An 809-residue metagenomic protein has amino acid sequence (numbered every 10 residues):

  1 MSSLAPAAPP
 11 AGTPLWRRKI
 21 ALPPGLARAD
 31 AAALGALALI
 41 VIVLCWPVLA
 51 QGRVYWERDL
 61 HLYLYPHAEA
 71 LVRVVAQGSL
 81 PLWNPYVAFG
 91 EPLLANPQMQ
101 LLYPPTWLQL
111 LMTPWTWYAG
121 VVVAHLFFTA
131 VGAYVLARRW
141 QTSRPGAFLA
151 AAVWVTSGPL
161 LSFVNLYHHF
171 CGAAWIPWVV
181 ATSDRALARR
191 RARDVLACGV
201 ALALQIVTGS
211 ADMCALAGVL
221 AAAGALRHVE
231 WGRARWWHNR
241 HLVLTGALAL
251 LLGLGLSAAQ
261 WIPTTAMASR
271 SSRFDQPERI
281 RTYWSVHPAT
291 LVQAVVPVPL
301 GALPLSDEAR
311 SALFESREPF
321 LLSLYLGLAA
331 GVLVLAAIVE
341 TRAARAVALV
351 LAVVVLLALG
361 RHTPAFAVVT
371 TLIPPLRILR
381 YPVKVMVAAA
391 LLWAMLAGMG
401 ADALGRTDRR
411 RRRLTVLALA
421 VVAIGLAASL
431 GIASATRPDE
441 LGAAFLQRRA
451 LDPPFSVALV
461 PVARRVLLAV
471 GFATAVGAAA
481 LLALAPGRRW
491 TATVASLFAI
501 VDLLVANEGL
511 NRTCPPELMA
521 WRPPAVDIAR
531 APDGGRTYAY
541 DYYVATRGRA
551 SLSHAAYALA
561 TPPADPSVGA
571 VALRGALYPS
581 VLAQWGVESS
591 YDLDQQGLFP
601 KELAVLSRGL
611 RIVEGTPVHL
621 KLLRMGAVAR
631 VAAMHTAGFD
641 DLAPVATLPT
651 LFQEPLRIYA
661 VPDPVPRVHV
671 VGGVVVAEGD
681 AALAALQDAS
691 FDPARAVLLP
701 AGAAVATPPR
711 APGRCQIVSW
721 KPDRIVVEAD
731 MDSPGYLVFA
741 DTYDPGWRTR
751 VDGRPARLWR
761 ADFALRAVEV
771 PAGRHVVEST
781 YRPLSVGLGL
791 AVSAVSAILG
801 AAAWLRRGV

Functional and structural regions predicted by a protein language model:
M1-W46, L242-L250, L335, L481-L497 (+1 more regions): Start-transfer (signal-anchor) and selected internal transmembrane alpha helices of multi-pass inner/ER membrane
L15-P92, T265-S272, V332, L518 (+1 more regions): Hydrophobic alpha-helical membrane-insertion signals
L37, A130-W140, R144-V229, T245-T264: Membrane-embedded helix bundles of polyisoprenyl
A38-V131, A152-A174, I280-L326, G360-I373 (+4 more regions): Membrane-interface coil-to-helix junctions
L64, V332, L356, G626 (+4 more regions): Active-site-proximal, structured, solvent-exposed surfaces of multi-pass membrane proteins that position macromolecular
L64-V75, S79-P81, G253-A337, I378 (+3 more regions): Periplasmic/ER-lumenal interhelical loops and adjacent helix-loop junctions in multi-pass membrane proteins
L166-A174, T182, A186-G199, A203 (+8 more regions): Contiguous transmembrane helix-bundle modules in multi-pass membrane proteins
Q276, T282, R448, L497 (+4 more regions): Extracytoplasmic
